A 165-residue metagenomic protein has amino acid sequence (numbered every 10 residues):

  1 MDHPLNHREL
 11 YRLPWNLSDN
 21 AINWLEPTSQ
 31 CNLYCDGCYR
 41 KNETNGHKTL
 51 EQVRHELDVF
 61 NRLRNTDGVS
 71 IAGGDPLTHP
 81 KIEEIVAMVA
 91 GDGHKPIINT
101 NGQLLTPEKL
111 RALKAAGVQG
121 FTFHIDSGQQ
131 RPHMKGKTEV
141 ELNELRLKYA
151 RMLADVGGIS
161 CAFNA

Functional and structural regions predicted by a protein language model:
M1-L17: Radical SAM enzyme core and accessory elements
W15-E51, L63: Canonical Radical SAM [4Fe-4S] cluster-binding loop centered on the CxxxCxxC motif and its immediate flanking residues
R54-I71, H79-A165: Radical SAM/AdoMet-radical enzyme domain recognition
